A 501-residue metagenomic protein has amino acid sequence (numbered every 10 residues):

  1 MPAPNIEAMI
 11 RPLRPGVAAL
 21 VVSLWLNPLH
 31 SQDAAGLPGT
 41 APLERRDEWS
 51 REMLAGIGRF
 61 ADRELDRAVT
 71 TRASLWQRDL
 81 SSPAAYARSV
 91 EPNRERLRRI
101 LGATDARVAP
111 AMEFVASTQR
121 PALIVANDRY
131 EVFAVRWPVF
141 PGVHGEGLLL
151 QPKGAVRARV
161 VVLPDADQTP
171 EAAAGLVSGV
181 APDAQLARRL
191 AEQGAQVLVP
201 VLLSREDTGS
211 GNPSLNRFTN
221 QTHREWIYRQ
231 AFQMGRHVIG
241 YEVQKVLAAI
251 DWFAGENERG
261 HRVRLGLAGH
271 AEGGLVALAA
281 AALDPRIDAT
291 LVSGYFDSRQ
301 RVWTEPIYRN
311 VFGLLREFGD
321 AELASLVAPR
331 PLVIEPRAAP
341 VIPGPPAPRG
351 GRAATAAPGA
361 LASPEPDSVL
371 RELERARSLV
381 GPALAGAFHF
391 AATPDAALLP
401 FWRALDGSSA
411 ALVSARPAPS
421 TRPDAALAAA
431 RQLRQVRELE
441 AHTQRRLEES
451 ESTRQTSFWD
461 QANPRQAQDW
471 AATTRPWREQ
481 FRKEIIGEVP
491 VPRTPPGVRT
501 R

Functional and structural regions predicted by a protein language model:
P4-V17: Bacterial N-terminal signal peptides that target proteins for export
G16-P28: Bacterial N-terminal signal peptides
Q32-G145, A155, W226-E242, L247 (+4 more regions): Alpha/beta-hydrolase-fold serine-hydrolase catalytic core, especially in secreted/extracellular enzymes
E146, A158-V160, G194-L198, V263-G266 (+3 more regions): Beta-sheet entry/capping signal
L149-K153: Short, low-complexity Ser/Thr-rich regulatory SLiMs
A155-E256, R262-R264, H270, Y295-Y308: Cap/lid segment of the alpha/beta-hydrolase catalytic domain
A268-A277: Gly/Ala-rich beta-loop-alpha elbow adjacent to hydrolase catalytic centers
A279-L283: Active-site signature of alpha/beta-hydrolase-fold catalytic machinery across serine- and Asp/Cys-nucleophile hydrolases
